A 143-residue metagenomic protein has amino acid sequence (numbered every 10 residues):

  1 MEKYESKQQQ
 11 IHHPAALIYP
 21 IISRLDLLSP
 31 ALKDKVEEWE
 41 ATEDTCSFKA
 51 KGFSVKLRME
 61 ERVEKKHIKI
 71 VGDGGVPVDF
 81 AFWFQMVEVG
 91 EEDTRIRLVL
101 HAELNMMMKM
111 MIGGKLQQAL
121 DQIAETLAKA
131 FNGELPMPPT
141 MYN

Functional and structural regions predicted by a protein language model:
M1-Q9, D93, K129, G133-N143: Hydrophobic-ligand-binding modules of eukaryotic lipid transfer/binding families
M1-T45, N143: Hydrophobic ligand-binding cavity/cleft-lining segments
Y4-S6, F53-K56, V78-W83: Short, surface-exposed coil-to-beta transition loops
Q9, F48, L57, I70 (+2 more regions): Preference for bulky hydrophobic residues occupying beta-strand positions in well-ordered beta-sheet regions
I18-I22, L28, M59, I70 (+2 more regions): Hydrophobic pocket/interface hotspot
P20-P30, K65, Q117, D121 (+2 more regions): Short, intrinsically disordered, mixed-charge
P30, K35-P77, E134, Y142: Glycine-rich portal/gate segments that line the openings of hydrophobic small-molecule binding cavities
G74-E125, K129: Beta-strand/loop substructures that line and gate deep hydrophobic ligand-binding cavities in soluble
